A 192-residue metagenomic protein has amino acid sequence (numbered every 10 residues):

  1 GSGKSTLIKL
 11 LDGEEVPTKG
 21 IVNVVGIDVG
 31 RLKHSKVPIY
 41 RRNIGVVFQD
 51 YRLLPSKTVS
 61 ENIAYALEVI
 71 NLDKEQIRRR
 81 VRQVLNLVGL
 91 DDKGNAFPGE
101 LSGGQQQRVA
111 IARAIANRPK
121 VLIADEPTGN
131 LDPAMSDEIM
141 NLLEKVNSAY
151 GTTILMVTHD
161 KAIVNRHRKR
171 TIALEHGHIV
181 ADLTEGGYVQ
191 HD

Functional and structural regions predicted by a protein language model:
D12: Helix-to-loop junction immediately C-terminal to a conserved catalytic motif
G20-D28: Conserved ABC transporter NBD signature motif
V29-G45, K74, A149, H191: ABC ATPase NBD coupling module
S60-E68, R78, R82: Short helical segment in ABC ATPase nucleotide-binding domains corresponding to the A-loop/adjacent helical element
F97-L101, Q105-Q107: Conserved ABC ATPase signature
R118: Conserved catalytic motifs of ABC-family nucleotide-binding domains
L122-D125: Catalytic Walker B motif of ABC-type/P-loop ATPase nucleotide-binding domains
